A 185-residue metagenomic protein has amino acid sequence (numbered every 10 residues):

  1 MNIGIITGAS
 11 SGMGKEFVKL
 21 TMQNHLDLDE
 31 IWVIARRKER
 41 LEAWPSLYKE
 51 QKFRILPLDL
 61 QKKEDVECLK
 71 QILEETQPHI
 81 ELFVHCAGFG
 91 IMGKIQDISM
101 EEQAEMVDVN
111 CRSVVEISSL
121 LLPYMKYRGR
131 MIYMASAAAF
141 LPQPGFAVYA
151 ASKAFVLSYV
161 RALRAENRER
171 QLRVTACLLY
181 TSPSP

Functional and structural regions predicted by a protein language model:
S10: Conserved glycine-rich cofactor-binding loop
N24, L141, A162-R173: Active-site-adjacent segment of SDR/Rossmann-fold oxidoreductases
L26-E42: Conserved glycine-rich Rossmann-like NAD(P)H-binding loop of the short-chain dehydrogenase/reductase
K94-I95, E102-E105: Substrate-binding pocket helix/loop in short-chain dehydrogenase/reductase
S118, S152: Active-site helix of classical SDR
S136: Residue(s) in the substrate-gating loop at a strand-loop-helix junction that position the organic substrate next
Y180-P185: Conserved small/polar residues in nucleotide/adenosyl-binding loops
